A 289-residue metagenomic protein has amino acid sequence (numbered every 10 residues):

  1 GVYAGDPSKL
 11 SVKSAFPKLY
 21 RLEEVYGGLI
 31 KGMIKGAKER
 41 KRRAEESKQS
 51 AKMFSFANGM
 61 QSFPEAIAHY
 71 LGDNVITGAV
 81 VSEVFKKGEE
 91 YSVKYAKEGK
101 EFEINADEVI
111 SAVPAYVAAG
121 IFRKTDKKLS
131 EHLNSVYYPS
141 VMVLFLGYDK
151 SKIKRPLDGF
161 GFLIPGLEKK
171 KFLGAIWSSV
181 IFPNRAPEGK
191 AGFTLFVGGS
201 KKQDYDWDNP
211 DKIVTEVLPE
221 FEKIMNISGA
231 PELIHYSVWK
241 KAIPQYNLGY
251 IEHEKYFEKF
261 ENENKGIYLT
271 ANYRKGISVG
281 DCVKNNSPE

Functional and structural regions predicted by a protein language model:
G1-F85: Active-site/ligand-binding neighborhood in enzyme catalytic cores
A4, S82, E89, V238-I243: Short, internal active-site loops enriched in acidic
G59-F63, I67, A118, V217 (+1 more regions): Alpha-helical packing segments of well-folded alpha/beta enzyme cores
L71-G72, A106-D107, N264: Short, well-ordered alpha-helix to beta-strand connector turns
V75-T77, S111, L269: A structural signal for the hydrophobic beta-strands that form the central parallel beta-sheet of Rossmann-like
A79-F193, G199-W207, D211, P219-I224: Mid-domain catalytic core of redox enzymes that form a hydrophobic substrate pocket/lid adjacent to a catalytic redox
L157-D158, G174-E289: Conserved flavin/dinucleotide-binding core of flavoenzymes
